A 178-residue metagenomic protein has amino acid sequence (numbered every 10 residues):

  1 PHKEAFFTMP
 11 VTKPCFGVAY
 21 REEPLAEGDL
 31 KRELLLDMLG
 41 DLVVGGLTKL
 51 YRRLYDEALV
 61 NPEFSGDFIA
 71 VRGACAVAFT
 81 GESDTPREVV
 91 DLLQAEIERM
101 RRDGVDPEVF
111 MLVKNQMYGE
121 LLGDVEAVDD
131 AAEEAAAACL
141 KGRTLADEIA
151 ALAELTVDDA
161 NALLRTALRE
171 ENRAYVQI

Functional and structural regions predicted by a protein language model:
P1-F6, N161-I178: Proteolytic maturation boundary segments
P1-K49, R53: His/Glu-based metal-binding/catalytic segments typifying zinc-dependent metallopeptidases
M9, F68-A70, T166-A167: Sterically constrained small-residue positions within well-ordered secondary structures of folded domains
G17-P24, Y51-R102, P107-L155, E171-I178: M16 family metallopeptidases and their MPP-like homologs
L39-G40, Y51, Q94, V157 (+2 more regions): Generic solvent-exposed, charged/amphipathic alpha-helical segments that serve as macromolecular interface scaffolds
L42, A138, A167: Conserved catalytic core of Hanks-type protein kinase domains
L42-G46, L155, E170: Residue-level signal for short amphipathic helical patches enriched in basic/charged and nearby hydrophobic residues
